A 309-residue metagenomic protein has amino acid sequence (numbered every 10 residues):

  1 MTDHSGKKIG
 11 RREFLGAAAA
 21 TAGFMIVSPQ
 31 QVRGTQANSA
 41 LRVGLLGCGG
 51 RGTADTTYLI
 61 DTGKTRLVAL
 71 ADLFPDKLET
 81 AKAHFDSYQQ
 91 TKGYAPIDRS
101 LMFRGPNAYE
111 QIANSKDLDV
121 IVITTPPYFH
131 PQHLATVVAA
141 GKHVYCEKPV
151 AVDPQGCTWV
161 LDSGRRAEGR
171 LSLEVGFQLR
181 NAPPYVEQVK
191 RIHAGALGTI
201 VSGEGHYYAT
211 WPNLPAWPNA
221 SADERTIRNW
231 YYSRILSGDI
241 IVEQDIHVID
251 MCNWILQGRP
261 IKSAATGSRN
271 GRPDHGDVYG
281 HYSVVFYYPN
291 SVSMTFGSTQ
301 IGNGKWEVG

Functional and structural regions predicted by a protein language model:
T2-K142, W159-S172: N-terminal glycine-/serine-/threonine-rich beta1-alpha1-beta2 phosphate-ribose binding loop of Rossmann-like
G47-R51, G169-E174, Q178-G276, V284-F286 (+2 more regions): Predominantly a Rossmann-like dinucleotide-binding segment in NAD(P)-dependent oxidoreductases
L70, A95, P106, C157 (+2 more regions): Active-site-proximal cap/loop segments of hydrolase catalytic domains
F74, F103-P106, P126-F129, A151-V152 (+2 more regions): Short, solvent-exposed turn/loop segments enriched in Gly/Ser/Thr/Pro and often Arg
L78, D153, C157-L161, N181 (+2 more regions): Amphipathic alpha-helical segments in well-structured domains
T124, E147, E174-G176: A cross-family glycoside hydrolase active-site/sugar-binding cleft signature
A140-D153: ADP-ribose/adenylate-binding Rossmann-like module
